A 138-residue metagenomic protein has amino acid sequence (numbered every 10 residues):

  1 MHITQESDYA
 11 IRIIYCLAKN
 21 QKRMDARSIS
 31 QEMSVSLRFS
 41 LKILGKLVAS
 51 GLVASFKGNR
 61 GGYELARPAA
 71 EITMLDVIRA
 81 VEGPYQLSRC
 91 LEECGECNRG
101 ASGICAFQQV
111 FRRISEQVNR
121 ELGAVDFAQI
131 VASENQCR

Functional and structural regions predicted by a protein language model:
I3-Q5, Y9-V35, A54: N-terminal helix-turn-helix DNA-binding core of bacterial DNA-binding proteins
Q31, V48-A49: Alpha-helical residues within the helix-turn-helix
R38: Key DNA-contact positions within bacterial/archaeal DNA-binding proteins
L44-G45: Short, hydrophobic-biased segments on the C-terminal half of alpha helices that form "recognition helices"
A49-L52, A80: Residue cluster at the C-terminal edge of the helix-turn-helix DNA-binding motif
G51-A66: Beta-hairpin "wing" of winged helix-turn-helix
A66-R138: Non-DNA-binding regulatory cores of transcription-related proteins, predominantly C-terminal effector-binding
